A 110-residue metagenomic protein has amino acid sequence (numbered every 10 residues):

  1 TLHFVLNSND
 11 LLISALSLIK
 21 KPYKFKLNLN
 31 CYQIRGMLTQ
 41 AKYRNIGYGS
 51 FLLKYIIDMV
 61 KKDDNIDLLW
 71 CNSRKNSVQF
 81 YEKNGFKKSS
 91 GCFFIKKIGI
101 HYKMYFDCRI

Functional and structural regions predicted by a protein language model:
T1-V5, A15, G36, W70 (+1 more regions): Short hydrophobic/aromatic beta-strand element in the GNAT-like acyltransferase core that lines or flanks the acyl-donor
V5, L11-P22, Q33, L38: Conserved beta-strand in the GNAT
K21-I34, R44, I98-I100: A conserved beta-turn-beta hairpin within the catalytic core of GNAT-like acetyltransferases that forms part
R35, K42-R44, N76-K83: Acidic/histidine-enriched, beta-strand-rich ligand/metal-binding domains
Y43, G47-I56: Conserved acetyl-CoA pyrophosphate-binding loop and the N-cap/start of the following alpha-helix in GNAT-like
V60-S73: Conserved GNAT acetyl-CoA-binding A-motif
W70-N72, E82, K87-K103: Conserved catalytic-core motifs of GNAT/GCN5-like acyltransferases
